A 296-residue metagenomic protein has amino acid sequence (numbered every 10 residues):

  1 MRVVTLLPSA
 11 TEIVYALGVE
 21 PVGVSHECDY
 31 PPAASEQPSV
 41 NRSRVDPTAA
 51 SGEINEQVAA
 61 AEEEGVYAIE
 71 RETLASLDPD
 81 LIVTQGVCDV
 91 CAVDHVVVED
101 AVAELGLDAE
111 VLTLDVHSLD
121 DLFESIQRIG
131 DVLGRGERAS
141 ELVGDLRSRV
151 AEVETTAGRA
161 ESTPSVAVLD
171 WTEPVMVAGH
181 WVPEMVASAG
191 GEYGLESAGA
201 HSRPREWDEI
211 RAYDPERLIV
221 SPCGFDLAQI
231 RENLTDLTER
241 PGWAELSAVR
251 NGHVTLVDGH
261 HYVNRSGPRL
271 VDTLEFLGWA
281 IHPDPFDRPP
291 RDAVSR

Functional and structural regions predicted by a protein language model:
M1-R296: N-terminal ligand-binding lobe of clamshell/alpha-beta domains
